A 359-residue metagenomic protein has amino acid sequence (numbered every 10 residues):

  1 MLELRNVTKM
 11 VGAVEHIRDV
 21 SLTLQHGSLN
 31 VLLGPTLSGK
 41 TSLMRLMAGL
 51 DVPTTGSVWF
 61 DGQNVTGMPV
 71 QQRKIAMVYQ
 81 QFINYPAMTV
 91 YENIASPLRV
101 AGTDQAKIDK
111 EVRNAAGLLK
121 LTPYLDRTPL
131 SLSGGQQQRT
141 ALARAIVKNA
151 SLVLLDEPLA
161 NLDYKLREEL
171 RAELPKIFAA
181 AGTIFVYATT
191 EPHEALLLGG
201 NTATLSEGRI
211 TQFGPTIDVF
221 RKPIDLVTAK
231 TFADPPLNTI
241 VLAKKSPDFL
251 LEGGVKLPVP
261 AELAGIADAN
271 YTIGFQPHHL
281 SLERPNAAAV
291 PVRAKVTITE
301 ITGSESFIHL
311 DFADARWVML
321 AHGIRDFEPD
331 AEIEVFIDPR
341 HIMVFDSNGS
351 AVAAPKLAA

Functional and structural regions predicted by a protein language model:
L33-P35: The feature captures the beta-strand-to-loop junction immediately N-terminal to the Walker
T41-M44, T140: ABC ATPase nucleotide-binding domain helices that frame the ATP-binding cleft
A48: Helix-to-loop junction immediately C-terminal to a conserved catalytic motif
T54-S57, E207: Conserved coupling/switch loops of ABC nucleotide-binding domains, chiefly the family-specific signature
G56-N64: Conserved ABC transporter NBD signature motif
K74-A76, Q80, N84-V227: ABC ATPase nucleotide-binding domains
E252-T299, D326-A359: Glycine/charge-rich catalytic "coupling/switch" loops of P-loop NTPases
